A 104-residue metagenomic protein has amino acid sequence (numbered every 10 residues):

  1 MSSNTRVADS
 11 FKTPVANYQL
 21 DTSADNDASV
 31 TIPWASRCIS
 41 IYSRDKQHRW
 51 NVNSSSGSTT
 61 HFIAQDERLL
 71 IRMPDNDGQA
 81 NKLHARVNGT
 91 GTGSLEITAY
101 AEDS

Functional and structural regions predicted by a protein language model:
M1-Y18, T98-S104: Short, intrinsically disordered N-terminal pre-domain segments
P14-W34, S58, G91: Surface-exposed ligand/attachment interfaces on beta-rich extracellular proteins
T22-A24, W34, S54, D75 (+2 more regions): Non-catalytic surface loops within mature trypsin-like serine protease
A28-T31, A64-A80: Beta-sandwich interaction modules
P33-W34, C38-D45: Forkhead-associated
R37-I39, M73-G93: Noncatalytic modules at the cell exterior or secretory-pathway interfaces, chiefly beta-strand-rich lectin/adhesion
Y42-T59, T98: Short, surface-exposed beta-strand/strand-loop-strand elements in extracellular ectodomains
H48, T90-A101: Edge beta-strands of jelly-roll/beta-sandwich modules across compartments, strongly enriched in secreted/luminal
